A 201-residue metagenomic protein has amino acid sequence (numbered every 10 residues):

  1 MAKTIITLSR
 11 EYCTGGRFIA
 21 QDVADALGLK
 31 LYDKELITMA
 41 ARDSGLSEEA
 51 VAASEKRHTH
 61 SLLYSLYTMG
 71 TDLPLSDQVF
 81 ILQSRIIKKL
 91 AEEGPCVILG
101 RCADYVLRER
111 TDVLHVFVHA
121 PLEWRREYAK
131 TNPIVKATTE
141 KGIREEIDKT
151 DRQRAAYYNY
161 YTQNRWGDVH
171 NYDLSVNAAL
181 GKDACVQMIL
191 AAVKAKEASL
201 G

Functional and structural regions predicted by a protein language model:
A2-I5: Extreme N-terminal starter segment of soluble prokaryotic enzymes
T7-Q21: Glycine-rich phosphate-binding P-loop
K30-A41: Short beta-strand-centered segment that lines the nucleotide-binding/catalytic pocket of NTP-utilizing
A41-P95: ATP-dependent small-molecule kinase phosphotransfer cores that center on conserved nucleotide phosphate-binding segments
T59-L66, T138-D183: Small-molecule kinase domains that catalyze NTP-dependent phosphoryl transfer to phosphate-bearing small molecules
E93, A103-R110: RNA pseudouridine synthases
E109-K130, T138-D148: Conserved phosphate-donor/acceptor-positioning beta-strand/loop module used by diverse small-molecule
